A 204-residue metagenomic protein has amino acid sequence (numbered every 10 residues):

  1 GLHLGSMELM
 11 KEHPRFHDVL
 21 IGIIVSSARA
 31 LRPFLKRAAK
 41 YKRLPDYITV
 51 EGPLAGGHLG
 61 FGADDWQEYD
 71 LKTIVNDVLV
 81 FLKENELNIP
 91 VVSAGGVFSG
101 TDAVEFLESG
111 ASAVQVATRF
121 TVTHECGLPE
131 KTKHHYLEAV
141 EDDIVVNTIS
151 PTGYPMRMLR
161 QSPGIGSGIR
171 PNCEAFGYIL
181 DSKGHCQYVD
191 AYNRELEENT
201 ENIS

Functional and structural regions predicted by a protein language model:
G1-N85: Active-site entrance/lid segments in N-terminal catalytic domains of soluble metabolic enzymes
P45, A55-V75, L79-P90, F98-S204: Conserved active-site-proximal phosphate/metal-binding subdomains
